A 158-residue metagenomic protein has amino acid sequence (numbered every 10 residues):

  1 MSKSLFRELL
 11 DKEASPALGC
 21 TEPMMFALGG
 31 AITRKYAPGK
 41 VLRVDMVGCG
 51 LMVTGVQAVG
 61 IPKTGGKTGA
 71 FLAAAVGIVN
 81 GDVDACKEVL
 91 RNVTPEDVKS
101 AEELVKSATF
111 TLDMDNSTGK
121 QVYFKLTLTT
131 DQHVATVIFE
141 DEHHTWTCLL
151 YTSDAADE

Functional and structural regions predicted by a protein language model:
M1-R7, K40-M52: Acidic-glycine-rich active-site phosphate/pyrophosphate-binding loop
L5-S15, G77-A85: Conserved catalytic cysteine-centered active-site region of acyl-thioester-dependent Claisen-condensing enzymes
D11-G19, T54-G65: A short glycine/serine-rich beta->alpha loop
L18, L51-M52, C148-L149: A structural signal for small-residue-enriched, beta-sheet-centric alpha/beta enzyme cores and oligomeric scaffold folds
P23-G39: Alpha-helical support elements that line or immediately flank enzyme active sites and cofactor-binding pockets
K35-V44, V83-V89: Phosphate-handling active-site elements
I61-C148: A generic, well-ordered mixed alpha/beta core segment in the N-terminal half of proteins
Y151-E158: Conserved small/polar residues in nucleotide/adenosyl-binding loops
